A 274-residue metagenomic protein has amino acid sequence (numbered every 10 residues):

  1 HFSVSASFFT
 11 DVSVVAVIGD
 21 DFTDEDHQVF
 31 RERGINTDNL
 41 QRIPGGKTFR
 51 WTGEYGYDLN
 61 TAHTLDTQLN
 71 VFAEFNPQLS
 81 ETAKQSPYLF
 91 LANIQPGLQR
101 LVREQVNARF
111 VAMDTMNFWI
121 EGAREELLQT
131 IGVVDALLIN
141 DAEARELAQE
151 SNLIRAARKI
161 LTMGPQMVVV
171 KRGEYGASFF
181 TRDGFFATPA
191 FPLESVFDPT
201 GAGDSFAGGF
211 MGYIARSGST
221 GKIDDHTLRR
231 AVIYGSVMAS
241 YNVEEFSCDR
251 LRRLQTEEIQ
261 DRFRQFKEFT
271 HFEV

Functional and structural regions predicted by a protein language model:
H1-S7: Short catalytic helix/loop segments, enriched in acidic residues and glycine and frequently bearing histidine
V4, W51-E54, G176-F180: Short beta-strand scaffold segments in enzyme catalytic cores
A6, N140, G203: Short, conserved phosphate/pyrophosphate- and ester-handling motifs at nucleotide-, phospho-/glycolipid
F8-F90, E104-R109, Q260-V274: Conserved N-terminal subdomain of the carbohydrate kinase-like
V14-A16, M113, V170: Structural beta-sheet core signal
R42-P44, T115-W119, F191-E194: Short, acidic/turn-prone active-site loops that include or flank metal/cofactor- and phosphate-binding residues
P87-K159, G176: Conserved beta-alpha-beta core of the PfkB/ribokinase-like small-molecule kinase fold
I154-V274: Conserved phosphate-binding/catalytic region of the ribokinase-like
